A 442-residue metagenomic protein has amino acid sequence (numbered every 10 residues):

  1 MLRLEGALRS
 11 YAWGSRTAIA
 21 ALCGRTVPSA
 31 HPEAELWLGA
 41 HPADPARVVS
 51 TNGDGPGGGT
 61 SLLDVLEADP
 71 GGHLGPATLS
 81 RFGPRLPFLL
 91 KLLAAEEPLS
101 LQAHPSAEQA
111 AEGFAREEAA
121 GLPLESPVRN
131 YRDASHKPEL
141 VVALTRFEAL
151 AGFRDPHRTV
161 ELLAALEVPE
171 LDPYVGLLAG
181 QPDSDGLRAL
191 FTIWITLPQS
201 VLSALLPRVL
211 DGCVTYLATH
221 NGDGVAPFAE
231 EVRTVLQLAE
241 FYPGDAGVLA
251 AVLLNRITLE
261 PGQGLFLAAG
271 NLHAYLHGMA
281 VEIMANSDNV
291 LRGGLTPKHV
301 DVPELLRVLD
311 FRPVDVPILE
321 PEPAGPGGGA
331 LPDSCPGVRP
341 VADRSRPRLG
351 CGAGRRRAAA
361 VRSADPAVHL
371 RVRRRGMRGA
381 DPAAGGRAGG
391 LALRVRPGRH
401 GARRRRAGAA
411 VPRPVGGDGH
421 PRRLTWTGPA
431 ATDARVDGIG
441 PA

Functional and structural regions predicted by a protein language model:
M1-G224, P297-D315, P340-A342: Transition-metal
T26-A40, F88-L92, I318-R356, A360-S363 (+1 more regions): A short glycine-rich, His/Asp/Glu-containing loop-to-beta-strand
L38-A40, L92-E96, A103, L140-R146 (+5 more regions): Short, conserved beta-strand element in jelly-roll/cupin
L93-P98, P105-A107, D133-E139, T145-E148 (+2 more regions): Ligand-binding loop in jelly-roll beta-barrel domains
A218-N286: Acidic, glycine-rich loop-and-beta core segments that form the ion-binding/anion-interacting portion of active sites
R233, A239-G244, D333-G386, R394-V395: C-terminal accessory/binding modules appended to enzymatic or scaffolding proteins
R256-L265, N271-L272, M377-R406: Short acidic-glycine-tyrosine-enriched beta hairpin
M279-A330: C-terminal, non-catalytic macromolecule-binding modules
